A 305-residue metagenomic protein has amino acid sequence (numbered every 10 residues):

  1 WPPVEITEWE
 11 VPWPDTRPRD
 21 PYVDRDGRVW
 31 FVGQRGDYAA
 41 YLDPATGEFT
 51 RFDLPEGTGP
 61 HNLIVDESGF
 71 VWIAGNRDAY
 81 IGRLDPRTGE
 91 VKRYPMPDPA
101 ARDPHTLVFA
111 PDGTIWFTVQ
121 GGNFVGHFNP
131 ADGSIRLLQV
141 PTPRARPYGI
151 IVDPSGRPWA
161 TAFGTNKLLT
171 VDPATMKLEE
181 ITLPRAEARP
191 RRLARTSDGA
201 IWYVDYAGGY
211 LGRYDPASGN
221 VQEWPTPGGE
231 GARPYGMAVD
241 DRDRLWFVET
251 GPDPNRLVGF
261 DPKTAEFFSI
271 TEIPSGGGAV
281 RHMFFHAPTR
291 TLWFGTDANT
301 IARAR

Functional and structural regions predicted by a protein language model:
W1-D15: A short helix->beta-strand "capping" segment at the edge of beta-propeller domains
T7-V11, E48-D53, E90-M96, S134-V140 (+3 more regions): A short beta-strand motif characteristic of beta-propeller blades
P14-D26, E56-S68, P99-D112, T142-S155 (+4 more regions): Beta-rich, blade/repeat-based domains predominating in secreted/periplasmic proteins but also intracellular
V29-R35, V71-A79, I115-G121, P158-G164 (+3 more regions): Conserved beta-strand positions in repeat-built beta-propeller and related beta-rich domains
G33-A45: Beta-propeller domains
Y38-Y41, A79-R83, N123-H127, K167-T170 (+3 more regions): A short loop-to-beta-strand structural motif that recurs across blades of beta-propeller domains
D43-G47, D85-G89, N129-G133, D172-M176 (+3 more regions): Short loop/turn segments that connect beta-strands within beta-propeller blades
H105-L107, W116-V125, L137, R144-L168: Solenoidal tandem-repeat scaffolds enriched in leucines and small polar residues
